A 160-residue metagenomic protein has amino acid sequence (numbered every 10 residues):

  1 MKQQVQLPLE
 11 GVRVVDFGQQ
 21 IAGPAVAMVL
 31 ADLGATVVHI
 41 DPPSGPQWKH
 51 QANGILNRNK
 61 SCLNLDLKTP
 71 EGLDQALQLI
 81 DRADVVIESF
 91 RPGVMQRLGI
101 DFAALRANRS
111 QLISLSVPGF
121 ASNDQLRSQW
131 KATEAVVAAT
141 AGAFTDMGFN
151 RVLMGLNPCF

Functional and structural regions predicted by a protein language model:
K2-V5, C159: Flexible, small-/acidic-enriched active-site or ligand-binding loops
Q3, V15, L56-A107: A structured beta-alpha segment of the ubiquitous adenosine-cofactor-binding alpha/beta core
Q6-G45: Conserved small-residue-rich beta-alpha loop and adjacent elements that most often cradle the phosphate/pyrophosphate
V15, V38, L63, I113-L115: Hydrophobic/aromatic beta-strand patches that form the interior of the parallel beta-sheet core in alpha/beta enzyme
I21, S44, E71, G93-M95 (+2 more regions): Glycine-rich nucleotide phosphate-binding loop and flanking beta-alpha elements of Rossmann-like dinucleotide-binding
V29, L33, Q96-F160: Active-site-adjacent "lid/gating" segments in soluble enzymes
D32, T36-D74: Conserved N-terminal Rossmann-fold NAD(P) cofactor-binding segment
